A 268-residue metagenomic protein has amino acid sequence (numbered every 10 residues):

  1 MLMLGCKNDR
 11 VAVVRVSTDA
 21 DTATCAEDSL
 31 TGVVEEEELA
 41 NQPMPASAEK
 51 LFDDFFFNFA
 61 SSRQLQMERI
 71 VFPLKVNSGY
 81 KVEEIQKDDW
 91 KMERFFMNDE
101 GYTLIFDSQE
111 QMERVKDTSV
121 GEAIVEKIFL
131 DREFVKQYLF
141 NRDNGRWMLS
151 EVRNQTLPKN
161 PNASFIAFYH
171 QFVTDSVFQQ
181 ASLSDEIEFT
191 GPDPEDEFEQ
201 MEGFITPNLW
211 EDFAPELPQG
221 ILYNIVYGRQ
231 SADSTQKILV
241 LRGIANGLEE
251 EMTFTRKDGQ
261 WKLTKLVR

Functional and structural regions predicted by a protein language model:
M1-L4: Sec-dependent bacterial lipoprotein signal peptides
C6-R10: Bacterial signal peptide processing site
V14-A46: Post-signal peptide N-terminal segment of mature Sec-exported envelope proteins
D21-T22, S29, T118, S176 (+1 more regions): Coil residues (strongly favoring Ser/Thr
P43, S47-L65, N162-F178: Short, aromatic-enriched amphipathic alpha-helices that serve as compact interaction elements
K75-R132, D193, F198-L248: Surface-exposed, charged secondary-structure patches
L130-K159, G247-R268: Short beta-strand edge/turn micro-motifs at domain boundaries
N144-A181, E186-E197: Surface-exposed beta-loop interaction hotspot
